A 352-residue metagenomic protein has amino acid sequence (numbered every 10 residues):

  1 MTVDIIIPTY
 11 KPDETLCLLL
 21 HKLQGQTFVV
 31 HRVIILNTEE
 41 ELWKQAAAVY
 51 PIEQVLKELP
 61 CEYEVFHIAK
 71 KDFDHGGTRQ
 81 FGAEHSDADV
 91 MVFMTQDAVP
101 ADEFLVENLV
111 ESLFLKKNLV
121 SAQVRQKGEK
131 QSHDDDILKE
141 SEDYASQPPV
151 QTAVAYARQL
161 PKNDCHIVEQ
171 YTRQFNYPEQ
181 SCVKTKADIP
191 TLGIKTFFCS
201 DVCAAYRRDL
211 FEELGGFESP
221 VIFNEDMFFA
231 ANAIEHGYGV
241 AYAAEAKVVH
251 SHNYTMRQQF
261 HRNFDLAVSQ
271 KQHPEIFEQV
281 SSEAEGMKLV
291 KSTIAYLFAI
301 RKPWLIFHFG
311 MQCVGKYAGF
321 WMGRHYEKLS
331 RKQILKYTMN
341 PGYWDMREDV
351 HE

Functional and structural regions predicted by a protein language model:
P12-G25: Short, well-formed alpha-helical segments that are part of the catalytic scaffolds of diverse glycosyltransferases
H31-E41, H67-I68: Short beta-strand/loop segment that forms part of the nucleotide-sugar
A69-S86: Glycine-rich, basic loop-to-helix element that forms the pyrophosphate-binding segment of sugar-nucleotide handling
M91: Short aromatic/hydrophobic "clamp" motif used to bind/position activated sugar donors
F104-D136, E140-E169: Conserved donor NDP-sugar-binding/catalytic core segment of glycosyltransferases
K186-Y206, I222: A recurrent flexible, glycine/aromatic-enriched loop bordering the glycosyltransferase active site that acts as
I222-F229: Acidic donor-binding loop at a coil-to-helix junction in glycosyltransferase catalytic cores that engages
V240, A246-G319: Active-site-adjacent helix/loop segment of glycosyltransferases that harbors family-specific signature motifs
